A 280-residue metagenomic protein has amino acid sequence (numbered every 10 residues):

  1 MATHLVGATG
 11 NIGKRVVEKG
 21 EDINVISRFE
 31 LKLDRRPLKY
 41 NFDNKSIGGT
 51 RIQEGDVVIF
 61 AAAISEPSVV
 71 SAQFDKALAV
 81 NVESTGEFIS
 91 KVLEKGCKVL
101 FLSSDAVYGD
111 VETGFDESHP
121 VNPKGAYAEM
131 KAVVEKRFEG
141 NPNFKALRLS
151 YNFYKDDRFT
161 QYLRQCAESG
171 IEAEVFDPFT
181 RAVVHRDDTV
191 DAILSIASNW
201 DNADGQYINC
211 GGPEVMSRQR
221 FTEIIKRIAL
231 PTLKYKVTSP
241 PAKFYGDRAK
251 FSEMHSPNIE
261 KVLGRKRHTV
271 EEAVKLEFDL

Functional and structural regions predicted by a protein language model:
T3-G20: N-terminal Rossmann NAD(P)H-binding glycine-rich loop of SDR-like oxidoreductase domains
K39-V80: NAD(P)H-binding glycine-rich loop region in Rossmannoid oxidoreductase-like domains and their noncatalytic homologs
G55, S71-L100: NAD(P)-cofactor binding segment of oxidoreductase domains
G86-K124: Conserved Rossmann-fold NAD(P)-dependent oxidoreductase catalytic core, especially the SDR/UDP-sugar
N122-K145: Active-site Tyr-X1-5-Lys
R137-R181, R186-D188: NAD(P)-dependent short-chain dehydrogenase/reductase
A192, N199-F244, K250: Mid/C-terminal beta-alpha module of Rossmann-like enzyme folds, strongest in SDR-family dehydrogenases/epimerases
S217-E223, T238-L280: Conserved C-terminal active-site "lid" loop/helix of NAD(P)H-dependent oxidoreductases that clamps the redox cofactor
